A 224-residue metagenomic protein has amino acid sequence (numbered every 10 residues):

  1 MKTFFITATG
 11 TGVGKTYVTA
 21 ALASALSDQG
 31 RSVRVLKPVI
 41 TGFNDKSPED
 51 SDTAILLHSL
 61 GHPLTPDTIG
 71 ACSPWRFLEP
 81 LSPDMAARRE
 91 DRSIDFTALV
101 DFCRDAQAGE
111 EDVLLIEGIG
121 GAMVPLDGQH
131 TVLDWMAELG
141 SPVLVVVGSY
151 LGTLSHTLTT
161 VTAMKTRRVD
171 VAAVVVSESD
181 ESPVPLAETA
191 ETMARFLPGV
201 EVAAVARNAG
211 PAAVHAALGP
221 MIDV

Functional and structural regions predicted by a protein language model:
T3, Y17-S93, F102-A106: N-terminal phosphate/diphosphate-binding loop that engages ATP/GTP or pyrophosphate donors across diverse enzyme folds
I6-T7: Hydrophobic anchor at the beta1->P-loop junction of P-loop NTPases
V13-G14: Conserved glycine(s) of the Walker
K37, L144-V147, A172-E178: Short internal beta-strands
P80-L126, L133: Phosphate-binding/switch loop-helix module in NTP-utilizing enzymes
D127-Y150: Inter-motif core of Ras-like GTPase G domains
V161-V224: C-terminal lobe/tail of nucleotide-utilizing enzymes
